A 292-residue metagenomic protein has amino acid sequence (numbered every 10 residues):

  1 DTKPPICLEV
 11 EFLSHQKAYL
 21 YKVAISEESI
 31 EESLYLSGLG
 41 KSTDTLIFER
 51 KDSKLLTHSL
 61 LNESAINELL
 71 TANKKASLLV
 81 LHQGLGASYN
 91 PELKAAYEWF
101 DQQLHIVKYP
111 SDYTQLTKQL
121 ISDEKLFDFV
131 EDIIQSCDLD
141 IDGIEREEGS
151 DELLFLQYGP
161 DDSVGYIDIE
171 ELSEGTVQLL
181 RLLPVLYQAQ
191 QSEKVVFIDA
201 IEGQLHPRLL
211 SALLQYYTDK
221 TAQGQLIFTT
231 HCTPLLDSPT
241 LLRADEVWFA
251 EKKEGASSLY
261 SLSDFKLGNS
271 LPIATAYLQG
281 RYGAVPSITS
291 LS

Functional and structural regions predicted by a protein language model:
T2-I6: A short, glycine/Asx- and small/polar-enriched loop/turn that sits immediately N-terminal to a beta-strand
E9, S14-R146: Electropositive, glycine-dotted interaction segments that contact anionic polymers or phosphate-rich ligands
V10, L153-L156, L259: Short beta-strand motif preference
H15, E28, G149-S150, Q191 (+1 more regions): Short strand-connecting beta-turns/loops that link adjacent beta-strands
L34-L39, Q157-G159, E251: Residue-level signal for short segments within beta-strands and strand-turn junctions of well-structured beta-sheet
N62, E148-D151, E254, K266: Residue-level detector of flexible, active-site-proximal loop/helix-junction positions within diverse enzyme catalytic
R146-D161: Pre-Walker A segment
G159-L291: Switch/communication elements of ASCE P-loop NTPase nucleotide-binding domains
